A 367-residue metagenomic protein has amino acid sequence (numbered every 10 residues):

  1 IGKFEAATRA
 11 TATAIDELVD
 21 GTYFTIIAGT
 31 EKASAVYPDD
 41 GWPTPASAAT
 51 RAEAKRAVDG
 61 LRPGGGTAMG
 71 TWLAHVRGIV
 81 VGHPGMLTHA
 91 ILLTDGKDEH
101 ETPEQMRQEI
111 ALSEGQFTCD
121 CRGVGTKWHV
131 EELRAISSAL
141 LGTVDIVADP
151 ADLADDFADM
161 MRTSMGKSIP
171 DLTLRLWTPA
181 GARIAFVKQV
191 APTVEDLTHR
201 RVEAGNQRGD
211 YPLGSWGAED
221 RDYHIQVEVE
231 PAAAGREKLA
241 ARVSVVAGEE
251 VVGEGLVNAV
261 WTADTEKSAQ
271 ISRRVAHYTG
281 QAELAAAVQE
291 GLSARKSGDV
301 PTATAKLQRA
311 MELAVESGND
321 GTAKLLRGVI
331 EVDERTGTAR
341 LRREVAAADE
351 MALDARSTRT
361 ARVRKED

Functional and structural regions predicted by a protein language model:
I1-D171, E230-A234, E316: Exposed acidic/Ser/Thr-rich ligand/metal-binding surfaces
V36, A180-K188, E249-V252: Short aromatic-acidic-glycine turn motif
E53, E104, S168, L174-W177 (+2 more regions): PAZ/PAZ-like end-binding module
A158, Q207-P212, Q226-V227: Short structured motifs
L174-A182, V190-P192, S244: Short acidic, flexible loop segments centered on an aromatic residue
V194-A218: Extracellular adhesion/glycan-binding regions together with long Ser/Thr- and acidic-residue-rich low-complexity tracts
W216-A234: Low-complexity, intrinsically disordered segments enriched in Ser/Thr together with acidic residues
V229-D367: Long, acidic serine/threonine- and proline-rich intrinsically disordered regions
